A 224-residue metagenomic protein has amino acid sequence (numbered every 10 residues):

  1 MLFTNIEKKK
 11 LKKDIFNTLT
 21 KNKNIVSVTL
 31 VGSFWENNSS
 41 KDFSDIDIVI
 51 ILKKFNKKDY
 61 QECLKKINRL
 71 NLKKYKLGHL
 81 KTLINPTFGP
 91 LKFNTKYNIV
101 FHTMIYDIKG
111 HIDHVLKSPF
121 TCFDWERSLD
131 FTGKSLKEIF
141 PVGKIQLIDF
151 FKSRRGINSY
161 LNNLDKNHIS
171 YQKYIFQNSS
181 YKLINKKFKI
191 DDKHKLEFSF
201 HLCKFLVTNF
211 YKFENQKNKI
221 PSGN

Functional and structural regions predicted by a protein language model:
M1-E7, D59-K195: Conserved NTP/Mg2+-binding pocket subregion across the NTase superfamily
M1-T29: Helical scaffold of the NTase/Pol beta-like nucleotidyltransferase catalytic core
D14-K23, C63-G78, L206, F210: Hydrophobic, Leu/Ile/Phe/Ala-enriched alpha-helical segments that form helix-helix packing faces
V28, K41, I50, I99-T103: Hydrophobic beta-strand residues in large extracellular and virion-surface proteins
G32, N37-R69: Catalytic metal-binding acidic patch
H194-F213: P-loop NTPase catalytic cores that bind/hydrolyze ATP
K217-N224: Short, charged amphipathic alpha-helical segments flanked by flexible coils
